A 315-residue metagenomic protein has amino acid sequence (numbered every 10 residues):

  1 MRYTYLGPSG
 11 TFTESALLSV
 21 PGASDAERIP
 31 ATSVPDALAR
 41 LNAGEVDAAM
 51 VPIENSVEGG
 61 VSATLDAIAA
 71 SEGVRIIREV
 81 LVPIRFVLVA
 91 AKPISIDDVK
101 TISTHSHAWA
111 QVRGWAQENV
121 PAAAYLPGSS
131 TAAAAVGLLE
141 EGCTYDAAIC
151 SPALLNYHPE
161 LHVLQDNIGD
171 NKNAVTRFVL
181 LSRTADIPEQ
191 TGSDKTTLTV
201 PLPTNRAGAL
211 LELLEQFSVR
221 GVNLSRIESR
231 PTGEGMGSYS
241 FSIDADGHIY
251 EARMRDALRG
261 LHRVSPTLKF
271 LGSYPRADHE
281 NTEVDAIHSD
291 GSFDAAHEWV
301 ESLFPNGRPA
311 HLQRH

Functional and structural regions predicted by a protein language model:
M1-H315: Domain-level signature for soluble enzymes in the chorismate/prephenate branch of the shikimate pathway
